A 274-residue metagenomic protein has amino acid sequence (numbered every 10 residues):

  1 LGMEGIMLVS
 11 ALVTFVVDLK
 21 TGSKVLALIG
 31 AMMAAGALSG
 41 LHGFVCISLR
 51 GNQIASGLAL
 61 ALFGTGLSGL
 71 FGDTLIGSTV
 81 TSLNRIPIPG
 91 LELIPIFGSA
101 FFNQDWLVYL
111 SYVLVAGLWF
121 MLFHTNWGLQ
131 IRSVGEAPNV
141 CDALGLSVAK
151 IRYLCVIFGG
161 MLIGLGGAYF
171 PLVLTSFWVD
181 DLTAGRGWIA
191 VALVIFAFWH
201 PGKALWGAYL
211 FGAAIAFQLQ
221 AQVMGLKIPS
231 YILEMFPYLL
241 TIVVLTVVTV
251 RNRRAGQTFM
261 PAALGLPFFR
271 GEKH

Functional and structural regions predicted by a protein language model:
A11-F15, T65-G66, L110-M121, G159-G167 (+3 more regions): Hydrophobic core segments of alpha-helical transmembrane domains in multi-pass membrane transport and ion-translocation
V16, K20, A37-G40, F44-S48 (+5 more regions): Membrane-interface helix caps of multi-pass small-molecule transporters
G22-L67, I215: Alpha-helical transmembrane segments within multi-pass membrane transporters and channels
S23, A100-W178, P201-G202, W206: Helix-loop-helix "hairpin" substructures at the membrane interface of multi-pass membrane proteins
Q53-A55, T81-I86, Q104-L110, R152 (+4 more regions): Loop-to-transmembrane alpha-helix initiation sites
T65-H124, L226-L233, T258-H274: Transmembrane helix-bundle core of multi-pass membrane transporters and related energy-transducing complexes
E136-A143, S147-K150, A221-H274: Cytosolic-side transmembrane-helix boundaries in multi-pass membrane proteins
L174-Y238: Transmembrane alpha-helical segments in multi-pass inner-membrane proteins
